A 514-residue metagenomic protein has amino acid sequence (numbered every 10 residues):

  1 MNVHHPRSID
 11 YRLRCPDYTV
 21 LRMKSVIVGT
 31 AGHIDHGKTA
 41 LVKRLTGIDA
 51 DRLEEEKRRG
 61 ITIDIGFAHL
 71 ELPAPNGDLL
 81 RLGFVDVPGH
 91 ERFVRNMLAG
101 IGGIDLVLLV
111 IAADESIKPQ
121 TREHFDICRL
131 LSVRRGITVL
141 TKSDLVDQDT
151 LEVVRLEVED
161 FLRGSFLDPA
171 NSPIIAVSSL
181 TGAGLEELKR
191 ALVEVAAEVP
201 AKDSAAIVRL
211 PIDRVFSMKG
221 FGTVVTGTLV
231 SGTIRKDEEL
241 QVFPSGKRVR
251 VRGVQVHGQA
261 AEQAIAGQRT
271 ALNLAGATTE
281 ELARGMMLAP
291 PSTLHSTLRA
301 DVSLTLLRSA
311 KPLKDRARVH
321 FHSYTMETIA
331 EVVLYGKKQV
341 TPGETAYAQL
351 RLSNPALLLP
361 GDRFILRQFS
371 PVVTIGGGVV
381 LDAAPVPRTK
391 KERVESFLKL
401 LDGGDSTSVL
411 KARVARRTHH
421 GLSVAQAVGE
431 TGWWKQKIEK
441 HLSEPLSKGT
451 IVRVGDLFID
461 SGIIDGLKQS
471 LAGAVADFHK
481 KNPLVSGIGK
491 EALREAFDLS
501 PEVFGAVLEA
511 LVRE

Functional and structural regions predicted by a protein language model:
L21-R95, I104-L109: P-loop NTPase switch module centered on the Walker A-proximal segment
D35, L41, G60, F84-D86 (+13 more regions): Residue-level signature of catalytic and energy-coupling elements of molecular machines, predominantly ATP/GTP-dependent
V87-R92, G102-H124, V133-E152: Conserved Switch II/interswitch segment of TRAFAC-class P-loop GTPases
H90-E91, D114-K118, K142-D147, S179-A183 (+6 more regions): Conserved nucleotide-binding/hydrolysis micro-motifs of P-loop NTPases
S143, D160-A310: Conserved catalytic-core segments of large NTP-driven translation/proteostasis enzymes
V146-T150, D160, A277-E514: C-terminal effector modules of nucleic-acid-centric enzymes and ribosome-associated factors
